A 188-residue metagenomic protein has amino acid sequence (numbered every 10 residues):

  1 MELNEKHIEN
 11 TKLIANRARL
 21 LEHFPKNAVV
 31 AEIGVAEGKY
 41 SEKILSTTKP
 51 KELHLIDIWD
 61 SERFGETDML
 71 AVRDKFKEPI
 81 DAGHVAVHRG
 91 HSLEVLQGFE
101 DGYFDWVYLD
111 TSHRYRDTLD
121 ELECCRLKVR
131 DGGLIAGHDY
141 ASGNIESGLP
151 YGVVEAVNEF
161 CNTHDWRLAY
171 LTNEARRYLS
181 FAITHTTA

Functional and structural regions predicted by a protein language model:
L3-H7, A15-A188: S-adenosylmethionine/decaboxylated-SAM
